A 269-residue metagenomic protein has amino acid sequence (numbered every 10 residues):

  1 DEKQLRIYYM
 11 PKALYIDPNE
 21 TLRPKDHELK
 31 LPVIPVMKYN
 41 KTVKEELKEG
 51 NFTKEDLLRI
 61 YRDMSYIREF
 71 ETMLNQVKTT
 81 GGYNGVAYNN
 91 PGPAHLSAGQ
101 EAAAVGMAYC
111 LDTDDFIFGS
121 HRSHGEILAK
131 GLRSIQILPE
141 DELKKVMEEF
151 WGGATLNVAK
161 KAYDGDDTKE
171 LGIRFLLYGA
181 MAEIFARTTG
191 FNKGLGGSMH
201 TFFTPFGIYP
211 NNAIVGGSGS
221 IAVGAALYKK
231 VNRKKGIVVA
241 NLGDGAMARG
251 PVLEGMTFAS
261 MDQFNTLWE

Functional and structural regions predicted by a protein language model:
D1-A103, L143-K145, T155-L156, Y163-D164: Conserved acidic/glycine
Q76, G85-L267: Cofactor-binding active-site loop characterized by glycine-rich and histidine/acidic residues
